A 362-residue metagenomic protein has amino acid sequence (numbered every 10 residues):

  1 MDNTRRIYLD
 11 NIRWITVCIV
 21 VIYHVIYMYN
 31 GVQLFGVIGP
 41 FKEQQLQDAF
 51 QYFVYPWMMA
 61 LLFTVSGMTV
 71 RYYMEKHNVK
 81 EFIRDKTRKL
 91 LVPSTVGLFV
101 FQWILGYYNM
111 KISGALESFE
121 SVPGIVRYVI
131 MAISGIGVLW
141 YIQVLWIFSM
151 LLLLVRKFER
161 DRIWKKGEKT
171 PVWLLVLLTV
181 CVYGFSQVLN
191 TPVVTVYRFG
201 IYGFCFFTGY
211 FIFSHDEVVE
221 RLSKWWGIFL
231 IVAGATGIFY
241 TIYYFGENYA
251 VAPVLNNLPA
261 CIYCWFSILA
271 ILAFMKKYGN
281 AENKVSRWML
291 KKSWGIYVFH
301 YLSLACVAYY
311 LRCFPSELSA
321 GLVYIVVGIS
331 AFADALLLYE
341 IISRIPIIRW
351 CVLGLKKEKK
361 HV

Functional and structural regions predicted by a protein language model:
M1-V362: Alpha-helical transmembrane segments and their immediate juxtamembrane cytosolic regions
